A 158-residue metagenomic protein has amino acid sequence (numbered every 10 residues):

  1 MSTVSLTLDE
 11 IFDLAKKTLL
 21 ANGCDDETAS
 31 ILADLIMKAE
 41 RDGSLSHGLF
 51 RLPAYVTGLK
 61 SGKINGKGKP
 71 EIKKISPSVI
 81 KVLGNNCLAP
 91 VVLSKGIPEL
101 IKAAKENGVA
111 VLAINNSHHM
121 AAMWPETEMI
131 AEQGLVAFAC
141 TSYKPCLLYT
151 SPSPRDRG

Functional and structural regions predicted by a protein language model:
S2-N22: Generic N-terminal amphipathic, Lys/Arg-enriched alpha-helix
D26-M37: Short, well-structured alpha-helical segments
L35, D42-S46, K73, P77-K81 (+2 more regions): Charged, flexible cofactor/metal-binding loops and thiol motifs
E40-L49, V56-N65, P125-M129: Glycine-rich loop at the start of a catalytic domain that most often binds anionic cofactors/ligands
R51-G96: Active-site cofactor/substrate anionic-group-binding motifs, chiefly glycine- and Lys/Arg-rich phosphate-binding loops
V82-L148: A generic, well-ordered mixed alpha/beta core segment in the N-terminal half of proteins
Y149-G158: Single conserved hydrophobic/aromatic residue that forms the stacking wall/gate of nucleotide- or nucleobase-binding
